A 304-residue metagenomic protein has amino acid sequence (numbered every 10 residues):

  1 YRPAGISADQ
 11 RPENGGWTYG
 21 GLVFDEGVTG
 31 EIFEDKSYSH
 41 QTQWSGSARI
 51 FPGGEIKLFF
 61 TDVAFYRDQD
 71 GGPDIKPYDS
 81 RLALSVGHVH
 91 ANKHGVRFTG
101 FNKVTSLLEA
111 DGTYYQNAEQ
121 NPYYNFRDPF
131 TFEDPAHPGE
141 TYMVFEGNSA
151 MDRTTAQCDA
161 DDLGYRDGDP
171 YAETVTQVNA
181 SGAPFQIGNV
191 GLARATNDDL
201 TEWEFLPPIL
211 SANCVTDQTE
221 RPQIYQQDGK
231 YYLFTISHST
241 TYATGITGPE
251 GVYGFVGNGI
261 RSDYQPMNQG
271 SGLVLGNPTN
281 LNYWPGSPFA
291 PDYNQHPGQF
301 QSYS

Functional and structural regions predicted by a protein language model:
Y1-S304: Carbohydrate-active catalytic/glycan-binding domains of CAZyme proteins, especially the secreted or lumenal ectodomains
